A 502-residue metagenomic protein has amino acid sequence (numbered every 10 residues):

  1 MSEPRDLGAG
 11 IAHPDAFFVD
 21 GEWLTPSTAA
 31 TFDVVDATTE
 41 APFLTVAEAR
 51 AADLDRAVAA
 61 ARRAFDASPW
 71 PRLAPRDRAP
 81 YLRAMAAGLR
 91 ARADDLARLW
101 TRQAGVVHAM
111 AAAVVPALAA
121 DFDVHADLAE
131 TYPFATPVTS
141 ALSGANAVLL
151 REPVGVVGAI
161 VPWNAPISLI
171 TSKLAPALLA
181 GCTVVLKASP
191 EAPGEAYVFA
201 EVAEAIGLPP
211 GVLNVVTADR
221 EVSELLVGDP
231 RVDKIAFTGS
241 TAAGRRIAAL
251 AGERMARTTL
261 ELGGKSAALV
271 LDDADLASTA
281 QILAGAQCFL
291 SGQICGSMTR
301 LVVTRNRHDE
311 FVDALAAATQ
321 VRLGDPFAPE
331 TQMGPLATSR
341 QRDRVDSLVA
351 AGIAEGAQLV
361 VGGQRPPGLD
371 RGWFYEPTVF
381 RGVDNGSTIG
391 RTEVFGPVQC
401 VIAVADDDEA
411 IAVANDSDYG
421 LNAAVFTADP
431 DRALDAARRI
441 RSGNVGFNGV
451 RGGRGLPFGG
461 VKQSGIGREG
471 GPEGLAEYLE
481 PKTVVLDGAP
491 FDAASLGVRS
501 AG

Functional and structural regions predicted by a protein language model:
M1-T39, A64: Hydrophobic face of amphipathic alpha-helices that form TPR/SEL1-like repeat modules and related alpha-solenoid
T25-S27, T31-F32, A47-A52, A274: A short acidic/small-residue loop/turn micro-motif
E40, R78, W100, F122 (+10 more regions): Residue-level signal for inorganic ion chemistry
A41-T45, V232, L269, V349 (+3 more regions): Conserved C-terminal structural/oligomerization subdomain of aldehyde/semialdehyde dehydrogenase
F43-A49, D66-P71, G158-A159, A268-L271 (+5 more regions): Short, well-ordered beta-strand elements within core beta-sheets of diverse protein domains
F43-Y132: Glycine-rich loop-to-alpha-helix module at the N-terminal edge of alpha/beta enzyme cores
T136-S278, E330, V404: Rossmann-like NAD(P) dinucleotide-binding subdomain of oxidoreductase/dehydrogenase enzymes
A242-D384, F447, A493-A501: ALDH superfamily catalytic-core signature
